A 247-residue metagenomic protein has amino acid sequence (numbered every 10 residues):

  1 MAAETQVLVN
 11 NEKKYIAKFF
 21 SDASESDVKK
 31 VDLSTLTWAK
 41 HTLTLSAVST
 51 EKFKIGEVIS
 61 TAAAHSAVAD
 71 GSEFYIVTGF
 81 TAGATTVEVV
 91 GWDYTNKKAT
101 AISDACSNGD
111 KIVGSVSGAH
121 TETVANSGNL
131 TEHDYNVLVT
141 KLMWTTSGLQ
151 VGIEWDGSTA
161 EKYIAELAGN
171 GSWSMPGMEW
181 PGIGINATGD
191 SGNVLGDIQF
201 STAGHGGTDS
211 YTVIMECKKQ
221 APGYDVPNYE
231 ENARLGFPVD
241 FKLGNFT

Functional and structural regions predicted by a protein language model:
M1-H41, L130, G236-F237, K242: Solvent-exposed, flexible loop/coil segments flanking beta-strands in beta-rich domains
M1-N11, A203-F246: C-terminal interaction-tip segments
E25-N108, V116-N129: Autoprocessing Asn-cyclization modules and mimics
E132-K141: Extended extracellular/luminal ectodomain segments enriched in beta-structured repeat modules
M143-G152, H205-G207: Extended, low-complexity, turn-rich repeat/linker tracts enriched in Gly/Pro/Ser/Thr and Asp/Glu that occur
G148-L167: Short, surface-exposed beta-strand/strand-loop-strand elements in extracellular ectodomains
K162-G184: An anionic, turn-rich surface loop/hairpin at beta-sheet edges that serves as a generic interaction/coordination patch
P181-G207: Noncatalytic modules at the cell exterior or secretory-pathway interfaces, chiefly beta-strand-rich lectin/adhesion
